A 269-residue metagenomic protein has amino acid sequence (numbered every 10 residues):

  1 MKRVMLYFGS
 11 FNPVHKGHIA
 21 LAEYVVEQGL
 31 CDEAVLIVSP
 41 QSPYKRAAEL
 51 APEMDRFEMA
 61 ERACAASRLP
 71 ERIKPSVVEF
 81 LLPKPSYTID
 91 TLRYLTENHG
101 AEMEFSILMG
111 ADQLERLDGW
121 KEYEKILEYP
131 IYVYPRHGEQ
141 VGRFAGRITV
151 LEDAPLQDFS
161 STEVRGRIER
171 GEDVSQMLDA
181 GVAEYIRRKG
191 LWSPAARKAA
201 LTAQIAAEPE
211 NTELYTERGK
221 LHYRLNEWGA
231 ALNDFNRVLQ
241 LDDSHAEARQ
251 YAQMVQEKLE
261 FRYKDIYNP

Functional and structural regions predicted by a protein language model:
M1-R197: Nucleotidyltransferase catalytic core that binds NTPs
R197, M254-P269: Alpha-helical linker/edge segments of TPR/alpha-solenoid repeat scaffolds and analogous pre-/post-domain helices
